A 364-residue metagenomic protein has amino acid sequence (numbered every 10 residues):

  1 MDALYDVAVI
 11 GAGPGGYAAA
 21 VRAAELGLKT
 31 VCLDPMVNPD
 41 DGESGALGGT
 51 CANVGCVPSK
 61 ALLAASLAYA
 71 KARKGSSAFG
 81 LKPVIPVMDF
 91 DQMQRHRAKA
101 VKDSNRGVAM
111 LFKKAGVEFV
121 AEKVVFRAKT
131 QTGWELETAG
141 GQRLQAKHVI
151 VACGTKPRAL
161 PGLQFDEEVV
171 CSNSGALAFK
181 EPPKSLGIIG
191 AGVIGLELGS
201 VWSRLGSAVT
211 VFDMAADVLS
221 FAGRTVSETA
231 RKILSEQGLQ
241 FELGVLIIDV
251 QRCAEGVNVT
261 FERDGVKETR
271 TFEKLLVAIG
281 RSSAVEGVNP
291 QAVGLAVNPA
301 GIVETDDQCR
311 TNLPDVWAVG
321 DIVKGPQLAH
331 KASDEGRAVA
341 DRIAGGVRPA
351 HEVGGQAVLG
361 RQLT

Functional and structural regions predicted by a protein language model:
D2-G15, P182-G192: Beta1/beta-strand and adjacent pyrophosphate-binding region of the FAD-binding site in flavoprotein oxidoreductases
D2-Y5, R22-L28, C32-P182, A215-L219 (+4 more regions): Glycine-rich flavin
V7-C32, G195-S203: N-terminal Rossmann-like FAD-binding beta1-loop-alpha1 element of flavoenzymes
A8-I10, V124, R143-G154, I188-I189 (+1 more regions): Short hydrophobic core segments
G27, G206-A208, G238: Glycine-centered short loops/turns at secondary-structure junctions
C56, C153-A208, F212, Q291-V293 (+2 more regions): Glycine-rich dinucleotide-binding loop and its adjacent helix/turn
A139-G141, D264-K267: Glycine-centered tight beta-turn/hairpin loop motif at sheet-sheet or coil-to-beta transitions
D166-E181, K274-P349: FAD-site-proximal beta/loop scaffold in flavoenzymes
